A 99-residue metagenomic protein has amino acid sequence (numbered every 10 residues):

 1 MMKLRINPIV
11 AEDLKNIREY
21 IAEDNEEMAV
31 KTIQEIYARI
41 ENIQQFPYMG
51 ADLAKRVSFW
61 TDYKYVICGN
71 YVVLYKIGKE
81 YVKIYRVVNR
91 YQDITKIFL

Functional and structural regions predicted by a protein language model:
M1-V57: Basic, Lys/Arg-enriched alpha-helical interface segments
F59-D62: Short acidic/glycine-enriched loop/turn segments that link adjacent beta-strands
C68-V72, K76-L99: Enriched for short, Lys/Arg-rich terminal
